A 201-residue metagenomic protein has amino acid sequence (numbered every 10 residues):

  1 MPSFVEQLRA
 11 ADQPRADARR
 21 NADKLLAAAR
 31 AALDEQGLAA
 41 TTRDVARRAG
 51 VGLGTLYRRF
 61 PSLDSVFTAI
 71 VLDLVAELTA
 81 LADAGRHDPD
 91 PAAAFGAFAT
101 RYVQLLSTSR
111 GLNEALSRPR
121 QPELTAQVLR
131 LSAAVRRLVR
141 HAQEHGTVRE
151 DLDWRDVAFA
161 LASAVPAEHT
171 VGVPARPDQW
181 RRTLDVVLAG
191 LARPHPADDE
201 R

Functional and structural regions predicted by a protein language model:
M1-A39, R43-R48, S65-T68: Basic, helix-initiating cap at the start of DNA-binding domains
N21, I70, L74, L78 (+5 more regions): Hydrophobic/aromatic residues within well-ordered alpha-helical segments
K24, D44, S65, A93-R101 (+3 more regions): Amphipathic alpha-helical interaction segments
G37-L38, R58, R149: Helix-turn-helix/winged-helix DNA-binding modules
G50-F60: Short hydrophobic/aromatic patch on the recognition helix
S62-F67, L78: Short amphipathic alpha-helical segment with a characteristic S/N-K-E followed by hydrophobic residues
A69, T79-T108, R120-L124: Hydrophobic alpha-helical connector segments
N113-R118, P122-T125, L129, E144-V186 (+1 more regions): Hydrophobic/aromatic-rich alpha-helical bundle segments in the mid-to-C-terminal region
